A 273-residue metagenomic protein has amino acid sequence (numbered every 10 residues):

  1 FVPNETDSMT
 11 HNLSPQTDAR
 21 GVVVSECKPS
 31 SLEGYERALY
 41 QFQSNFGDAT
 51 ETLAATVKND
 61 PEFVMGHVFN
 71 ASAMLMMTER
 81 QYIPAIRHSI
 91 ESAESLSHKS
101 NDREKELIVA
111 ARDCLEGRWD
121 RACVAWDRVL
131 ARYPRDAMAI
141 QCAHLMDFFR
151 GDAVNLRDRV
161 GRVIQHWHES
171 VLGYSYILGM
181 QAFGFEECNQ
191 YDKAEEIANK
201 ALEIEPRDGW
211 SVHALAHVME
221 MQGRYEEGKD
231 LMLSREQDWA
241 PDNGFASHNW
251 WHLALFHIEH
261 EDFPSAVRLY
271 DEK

Functional and structural regions predicted by a protein language model:
T10-H11, L32, R37-A54, K58-E62 (+5 more regions): Inter-helical turn/loop elements of alpha-helical hairpins
S14-E33, A93-E104, E169, G173: TPR-adjacent "capping" and linker segments in tetratricopeptide-repeat scaffold/adaptor proteins
K28, Y35, V68, L107 (+4 more regions): TPR/TPR-like alpha-solenoid signature
S30, E62-G66, D102, D136-A137 (+5 more regions): Residue-level recognition of tetratricopeptide repeat
T52-A54, I83-L96, D120-L130, V154-W167 (+3 more regions): Alpha-helical repeat scaffolds
G161-H260: Internal metal/ion-chelating core segments
